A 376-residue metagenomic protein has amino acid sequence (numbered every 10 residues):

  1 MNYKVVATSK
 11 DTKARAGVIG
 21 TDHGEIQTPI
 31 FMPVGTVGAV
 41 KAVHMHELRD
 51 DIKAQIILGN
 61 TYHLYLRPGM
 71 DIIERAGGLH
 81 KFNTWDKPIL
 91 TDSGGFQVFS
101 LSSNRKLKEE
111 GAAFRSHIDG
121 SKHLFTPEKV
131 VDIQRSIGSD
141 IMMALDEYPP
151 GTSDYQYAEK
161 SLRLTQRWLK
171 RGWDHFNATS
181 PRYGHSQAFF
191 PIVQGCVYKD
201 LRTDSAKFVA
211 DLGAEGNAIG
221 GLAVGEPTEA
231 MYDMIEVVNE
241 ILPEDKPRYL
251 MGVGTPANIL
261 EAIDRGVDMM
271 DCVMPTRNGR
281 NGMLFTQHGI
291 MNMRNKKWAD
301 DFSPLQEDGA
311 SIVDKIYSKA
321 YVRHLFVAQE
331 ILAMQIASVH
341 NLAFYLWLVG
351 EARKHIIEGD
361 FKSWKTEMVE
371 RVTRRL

Functional and structural regions predicted by a protein language model:
M1-R182, K296-A299: Non-catalytic, usually N-terminal nucleic-acid engagement modules in DNA/RNA processing proteins
M1-V18, I26-P33, K41-A42, D146-T152 (+1 more regions): C-terminal extensions of enzymes
G24, I57, D92, Q134 (+5 more regions): Conserved, mostly hydrophobic/aromatic
W85, L90-T91, G95-S102, K108-I118 (+4 more regions): Active-site pocket-lining/capping segments in soluble small-molecule metabolic enzymes
G138, L169, W173-F176, S180 (+4 more regions): Structural signal for hydrophobic packing residues in well-ordered secondary-structure cores of soluble enzyme domains
G151-Y155, E159, G216-L222, I331-M334: Glycine- and acidic
R163-Q166, T179, S186-L305: Glycine-rich phosphate/ribose-binding loops and adjacent secondary-structure elements that form binding surfaces
